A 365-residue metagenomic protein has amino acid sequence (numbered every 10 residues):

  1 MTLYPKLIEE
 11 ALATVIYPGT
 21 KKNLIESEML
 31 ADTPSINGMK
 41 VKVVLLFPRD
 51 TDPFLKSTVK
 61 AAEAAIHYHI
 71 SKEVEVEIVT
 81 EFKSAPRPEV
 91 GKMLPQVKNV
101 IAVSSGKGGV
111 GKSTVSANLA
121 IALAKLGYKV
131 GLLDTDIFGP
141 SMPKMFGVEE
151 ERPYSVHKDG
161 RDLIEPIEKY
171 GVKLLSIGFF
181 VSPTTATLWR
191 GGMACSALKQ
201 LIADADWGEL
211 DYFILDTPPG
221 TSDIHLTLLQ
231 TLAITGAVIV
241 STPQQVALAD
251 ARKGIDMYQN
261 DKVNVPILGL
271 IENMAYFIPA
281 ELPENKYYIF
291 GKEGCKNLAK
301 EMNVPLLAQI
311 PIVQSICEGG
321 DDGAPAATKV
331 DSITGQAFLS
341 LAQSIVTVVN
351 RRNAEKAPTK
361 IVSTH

Functional and structural regions predicted by a protein language model:
M1-A31: N-proximal, solvent-exposed amphipathic alpha-helical segments enriched in charged/polar residues
E26-M29, I36-N37, V41-S104, A342 (+1 more regions): Extreme N-terminal, non-catalytic leader segments that precede Walker-type/kinase nucleotide-binding cores
V59-K60, D211-Y212, P218-E318: Conserved catalytic-core segment of NTP-binding enzymes
V100-D136, V263, L270: Walker A/P-loop phosphate-binding motif and the immediately C-terminal alpha-helix
L123, Y128-T184, C195: Phosphate-binding loop that captures ATP/GTP phosphates
Y154-V156, I177-G192, K199-T227: Switch II (G3) loop of P-loop NTPases
D322-S332: C-terminal boundary of histidine-terminating zinc-finger modules
S344, A354-H365: A short, charged, Gly/Pro-tolerant segment at domain boundaries
